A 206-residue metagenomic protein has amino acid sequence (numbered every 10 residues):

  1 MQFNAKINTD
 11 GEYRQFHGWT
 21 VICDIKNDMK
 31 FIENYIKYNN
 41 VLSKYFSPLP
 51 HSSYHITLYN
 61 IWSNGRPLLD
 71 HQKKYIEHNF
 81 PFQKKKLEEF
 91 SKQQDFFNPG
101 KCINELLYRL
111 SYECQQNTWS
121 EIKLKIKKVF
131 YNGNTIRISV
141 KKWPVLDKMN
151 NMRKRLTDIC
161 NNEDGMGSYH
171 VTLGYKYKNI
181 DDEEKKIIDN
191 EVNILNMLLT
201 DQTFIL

Functional and structural regions predicted by a protein language model:
M1-L206: Histidine-dependent nucleotide/RNA phosphoesterase domain, centered on the 2H-phosphoesterase fold with its duplicated
